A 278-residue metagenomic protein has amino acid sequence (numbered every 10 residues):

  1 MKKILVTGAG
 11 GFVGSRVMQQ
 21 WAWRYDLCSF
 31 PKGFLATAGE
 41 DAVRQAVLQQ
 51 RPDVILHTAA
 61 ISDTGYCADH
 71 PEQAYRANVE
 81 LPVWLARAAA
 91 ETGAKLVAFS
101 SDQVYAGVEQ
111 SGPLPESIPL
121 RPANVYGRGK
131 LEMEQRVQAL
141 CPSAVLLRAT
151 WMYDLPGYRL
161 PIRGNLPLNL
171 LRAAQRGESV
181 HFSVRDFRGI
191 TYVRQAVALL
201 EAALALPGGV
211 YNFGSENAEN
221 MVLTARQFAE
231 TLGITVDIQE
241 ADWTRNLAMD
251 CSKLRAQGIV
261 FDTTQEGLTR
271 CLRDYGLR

Functional and structural regions predicted by a protein language model:
K3-W21: N-terminal Rossmann NAD(P)H-binding glycine-rich loop of SDR-like oxidoreductase domains
T7, I55-A59, L96-D102, V108 (+1 more regions): SDR active-site strand-loop-helix element
R16, V197-R245, C251: Mid/C-terminal beta-alpha module of Rossmann-like enzyme folds, strongest in SDR-family dehydrogenases/epimerases
T37-A77, A88: NAD(P)H-binding glycine-rich loop region in Rossmannoid oxidoreductase-like domains and their noncatalytic homologs
R76, E80-W84, V104-L147, Y153 (+1 more regions): Catalytic helix-loop patch of NAD(P)-dependent Rossmann-fold dehydrogenases
Q135-R188: NAD(P)-dependent short-chain dehydrogenase/reductase
G189-Q195: A conserved structural motif in NAD(P)-dependent oxidoreductases
N220-R226, Q239-R278: Conserved C-terminal active-site "lid" loop/helix of NAD(P)H-dependent oxidoreductases that clamps the redox cofactor
